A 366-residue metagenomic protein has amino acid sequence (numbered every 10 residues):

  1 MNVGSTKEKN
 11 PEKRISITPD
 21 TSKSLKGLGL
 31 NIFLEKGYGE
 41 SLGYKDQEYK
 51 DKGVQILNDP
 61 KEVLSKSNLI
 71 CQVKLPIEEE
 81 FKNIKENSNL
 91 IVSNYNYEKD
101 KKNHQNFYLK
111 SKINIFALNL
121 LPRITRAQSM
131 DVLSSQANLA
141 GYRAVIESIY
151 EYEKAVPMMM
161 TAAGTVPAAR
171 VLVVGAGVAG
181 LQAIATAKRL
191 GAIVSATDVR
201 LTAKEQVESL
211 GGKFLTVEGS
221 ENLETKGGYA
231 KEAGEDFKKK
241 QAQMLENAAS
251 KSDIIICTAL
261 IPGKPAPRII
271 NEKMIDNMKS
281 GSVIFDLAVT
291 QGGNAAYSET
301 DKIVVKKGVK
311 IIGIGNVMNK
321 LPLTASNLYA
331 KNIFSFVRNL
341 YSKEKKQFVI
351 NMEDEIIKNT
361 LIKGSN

Functional and structural regions predicted by a protein language model:
M1-F107, S111: An N-terminal-biased, well-structured beta-alpha scaffold segment characteristic of Rossmann-like dinucleotide-binding
N2, E8, E78-R170: Glycine/serine-rich phosphate-binding loop and adjoining beta1-alpha1 elements at the start of nucleotide-handling
S5-S41, A155-A248: Glycine-rich phosphate/diphosphate-binding loop of Rossmann-like nucleotide-binding domains
S22, D46, F81, Q105 (+4 more regions): Generic hydrophobic/aromatic pocket-lining and core-packing "Φ" positions
G53-N68, L75-P76, T225-I255, A259-D276 (+2 more regions): A structured beta-alpha segment of the ubiquitous adenosine-cofactor-binding alpha/beta core
L75, L139, G177-V178: Residue-level detector of alpha-helix initiation sites
E98-T125, K264-V317: Rossmann-fold NAD(P)-binding glycine/threonine-rich loop
N119-L121, T125-A162, A295-N366: Adenosine-phosphate binding glycine-rich loop
